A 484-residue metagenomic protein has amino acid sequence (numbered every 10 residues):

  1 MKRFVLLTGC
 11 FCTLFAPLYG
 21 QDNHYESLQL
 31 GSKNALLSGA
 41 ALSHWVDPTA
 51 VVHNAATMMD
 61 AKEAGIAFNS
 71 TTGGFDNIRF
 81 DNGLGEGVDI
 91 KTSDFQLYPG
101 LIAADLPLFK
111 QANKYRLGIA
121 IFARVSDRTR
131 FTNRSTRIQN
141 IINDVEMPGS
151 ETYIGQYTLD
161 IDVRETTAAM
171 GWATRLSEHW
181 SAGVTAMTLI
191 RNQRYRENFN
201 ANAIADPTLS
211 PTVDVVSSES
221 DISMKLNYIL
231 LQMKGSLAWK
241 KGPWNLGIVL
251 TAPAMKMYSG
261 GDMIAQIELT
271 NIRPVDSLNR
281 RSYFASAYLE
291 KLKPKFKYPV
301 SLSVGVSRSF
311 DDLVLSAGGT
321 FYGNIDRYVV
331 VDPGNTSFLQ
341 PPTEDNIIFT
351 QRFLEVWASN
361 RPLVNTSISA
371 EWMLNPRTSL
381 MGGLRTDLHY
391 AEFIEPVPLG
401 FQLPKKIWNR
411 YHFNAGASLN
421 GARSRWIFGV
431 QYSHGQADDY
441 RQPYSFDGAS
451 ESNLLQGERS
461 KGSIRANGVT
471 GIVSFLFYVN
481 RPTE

Functional and structural regions predicted by a protein language model:
M1-V5, T483-E484: Short, Lys/Arg-enriched, disordered terminal segments
F4-L14: Sec-dependent N-terminal signal peptides
T13-L14, G65, L189, P253: Single-residue recognition of alpha-helix boundary sites
L18-V125, A254, K406-W408: N-terminal, post-signal peptide beta-strand-biased segments of exported outer-membrane/organellar beta-barrel and other
Q21-L30, N34-A35, D105-E484: Outer-membrane beta-barrel porins/channels
